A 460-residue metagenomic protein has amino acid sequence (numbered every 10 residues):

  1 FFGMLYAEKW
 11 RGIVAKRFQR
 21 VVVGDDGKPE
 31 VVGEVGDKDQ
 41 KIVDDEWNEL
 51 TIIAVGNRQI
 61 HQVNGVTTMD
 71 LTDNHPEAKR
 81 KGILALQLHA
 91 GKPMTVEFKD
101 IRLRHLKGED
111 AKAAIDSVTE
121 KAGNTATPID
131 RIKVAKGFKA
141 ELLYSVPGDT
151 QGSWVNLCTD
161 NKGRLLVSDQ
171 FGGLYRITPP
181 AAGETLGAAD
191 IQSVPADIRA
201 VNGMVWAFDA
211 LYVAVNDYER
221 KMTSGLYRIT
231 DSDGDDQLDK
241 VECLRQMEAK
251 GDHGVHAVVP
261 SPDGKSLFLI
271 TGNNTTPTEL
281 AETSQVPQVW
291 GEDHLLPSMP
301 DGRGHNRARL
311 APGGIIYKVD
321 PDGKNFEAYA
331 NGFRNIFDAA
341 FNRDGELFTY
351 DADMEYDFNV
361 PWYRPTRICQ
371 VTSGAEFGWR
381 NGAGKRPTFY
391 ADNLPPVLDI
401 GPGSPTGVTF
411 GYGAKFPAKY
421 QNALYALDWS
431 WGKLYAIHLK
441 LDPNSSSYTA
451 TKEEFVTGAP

Functional and structural regions predicted by a protein language model:
F1-E120, Y227: Carbohydrate-interacting regions of secretory-pathway proteins
D116-P460: Beta-propeller domains with acidic blade repeats across secreted/periplasmic ectodomains and cytosolic WD/CNH propellers
